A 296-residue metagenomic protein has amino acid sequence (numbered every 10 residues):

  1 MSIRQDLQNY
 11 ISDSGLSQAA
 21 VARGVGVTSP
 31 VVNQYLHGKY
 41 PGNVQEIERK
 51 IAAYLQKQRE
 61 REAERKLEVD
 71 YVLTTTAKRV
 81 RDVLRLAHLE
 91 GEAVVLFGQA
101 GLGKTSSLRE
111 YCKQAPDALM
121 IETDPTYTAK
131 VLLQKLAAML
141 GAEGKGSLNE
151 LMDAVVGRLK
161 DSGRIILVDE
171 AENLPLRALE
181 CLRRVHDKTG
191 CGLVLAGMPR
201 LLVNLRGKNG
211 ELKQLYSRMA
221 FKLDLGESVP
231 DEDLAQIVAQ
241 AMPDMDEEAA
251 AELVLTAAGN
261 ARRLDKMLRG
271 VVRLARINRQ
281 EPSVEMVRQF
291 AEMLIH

Functional and structural regions predicted by a protein language model:
M1-P30, Q34-R49, A53, Q214 (+2 more regions): C-terminal alpha-helical "lid" subdomain
E60-L73: Conserved adenine-nucleotide phosphate-binding loops and their immediately adjacent elements
Y71-H88: Pre-Walker A adenine-sensing motif
H88-E110, D124-P125: Walker A/P-loop nucleotide-binding motif
A93-A100, V185-K213: Sensor-1/coupling segment of RecA-like P-loop NTPase cores
P116-A118, K208-E227: A short helix-turn-beta junction within AAA+ P-loop NTPase domains corresponding to the substrate/partner-engaging
L119-L140, A154: AAA+/P-loop NTPase substrate/partner-engagement loops
T128-V131, E143-G192, S228-I237, A249-L268 (+1 more regions): Mid-core helix/loop region of P-loop NTP-binding domains shared across ATPases and GTPases
